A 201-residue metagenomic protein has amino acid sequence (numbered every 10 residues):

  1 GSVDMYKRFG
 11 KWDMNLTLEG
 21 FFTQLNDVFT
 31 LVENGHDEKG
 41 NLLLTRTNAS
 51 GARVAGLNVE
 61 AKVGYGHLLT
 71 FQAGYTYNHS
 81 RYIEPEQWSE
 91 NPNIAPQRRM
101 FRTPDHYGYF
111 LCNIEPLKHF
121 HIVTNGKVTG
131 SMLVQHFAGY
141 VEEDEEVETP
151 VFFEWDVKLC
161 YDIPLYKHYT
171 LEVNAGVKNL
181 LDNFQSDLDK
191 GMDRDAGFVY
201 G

Functional and structural regions predicted by a protein language model:
G1-K7, L57-V63, A73, F110-I114 (+3 more regions): Residues on the lipid-exposed face of transmembrane beta-strands in outer-membrane beta-barrel proteins
G1-N48, R53: Membrane-embedded beta-barrel scaffold of Gram-negative outer-membrane proteins
R8-M14, L68, H119, P164-L171: Short loop/turn motifs that connect adjacent beta-strands in outer-membrane beta-barrel proteins
W12, R53-A55, P104-G108, V151-W155 (+1 more regions): Residues that define the transmembrane beta-barrel architecture of outer-membrane proteins
T17-Q24, T45-F137: Gram-negative outer-membrane beta-barrel transporters
Q24-D27, K127-F137, Y161-G201: C-terminal beta-signal and adjacent terminal beta-strands/loops of Gram-negative outer-membrane beta-barrel proteins
V28-H36, L42, N78, Y82-N91 (+2 more regions): Outer-membrane beta-barrel translocator domains and adjoining extracellular loop/strand segments of Gram-negative
L42-N48, S89-R99, V141-V147, S186 (+1 more regions): Extracellular loop and loop/strand-boundary signature of outer-membrane beta-barrel proteins
